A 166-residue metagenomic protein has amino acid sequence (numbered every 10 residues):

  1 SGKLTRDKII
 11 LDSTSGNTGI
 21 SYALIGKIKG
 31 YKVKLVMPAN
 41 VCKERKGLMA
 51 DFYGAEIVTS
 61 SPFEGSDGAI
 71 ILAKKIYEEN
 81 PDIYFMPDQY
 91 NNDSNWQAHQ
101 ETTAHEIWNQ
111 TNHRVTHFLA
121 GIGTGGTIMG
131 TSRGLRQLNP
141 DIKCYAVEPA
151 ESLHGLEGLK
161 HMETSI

Functional and structural regions predicted by a protein language model:
G2-K8, E56-I57, F85-N91, N112-V115: Glycine/charged-rich beta-loop-alpha catalytic/anionic-binding loops adjacent to active sites
L4-P38, R114-T127: A short, small-residue-rich loop immediately preceding and capping a beta-strand
K8, Y31, A55, D82-Y84 (+1 more regions): A structural micro-motif
I20-E79, H154-I166: Active-site-proximal loop->helix
K29, D67-I70, N92-I166: Glycine-rich phosphate/pyrophosphate-binding loop at beta-loop-alpha junctions
V36, S60, Q89, Y145-P149: Generic beta-sheet signal
I76-I83, D88: Phosphate/diphosphate-binding glycine-rich loops and adjacent basic-rich segments that engage nucleotide
